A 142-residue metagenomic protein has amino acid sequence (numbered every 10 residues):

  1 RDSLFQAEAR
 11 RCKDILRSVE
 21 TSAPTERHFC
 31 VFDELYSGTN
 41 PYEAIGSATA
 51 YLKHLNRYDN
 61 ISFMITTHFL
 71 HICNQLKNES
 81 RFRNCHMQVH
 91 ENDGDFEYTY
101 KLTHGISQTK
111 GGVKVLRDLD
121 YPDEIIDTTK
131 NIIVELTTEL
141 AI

Functional and structural regions predicted by a protein language model:
R1-I142: ATPase nucleotide-binding head domains, primarily ABC-like/P-loop NTPase cores
